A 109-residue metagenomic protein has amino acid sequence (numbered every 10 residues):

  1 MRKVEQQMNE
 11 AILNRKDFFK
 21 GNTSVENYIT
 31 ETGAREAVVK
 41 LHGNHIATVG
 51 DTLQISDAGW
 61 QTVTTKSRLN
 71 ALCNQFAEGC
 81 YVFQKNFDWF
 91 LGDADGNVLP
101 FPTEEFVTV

Functional and structural regions predicted by a protein language model:
M1-V109: Terminal leader/tail segments of proteins
